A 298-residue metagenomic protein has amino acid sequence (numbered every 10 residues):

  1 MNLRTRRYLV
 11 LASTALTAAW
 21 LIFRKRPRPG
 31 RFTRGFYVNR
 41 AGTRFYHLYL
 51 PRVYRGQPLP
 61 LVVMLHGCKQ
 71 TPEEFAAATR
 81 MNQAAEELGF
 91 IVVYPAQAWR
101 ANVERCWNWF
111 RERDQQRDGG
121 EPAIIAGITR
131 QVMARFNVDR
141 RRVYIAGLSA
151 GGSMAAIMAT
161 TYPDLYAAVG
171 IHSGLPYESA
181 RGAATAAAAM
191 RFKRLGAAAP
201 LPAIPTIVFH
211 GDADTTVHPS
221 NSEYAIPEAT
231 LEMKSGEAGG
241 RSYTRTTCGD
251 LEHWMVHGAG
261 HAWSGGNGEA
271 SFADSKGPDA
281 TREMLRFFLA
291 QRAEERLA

Functional and structural regions predicted by a protein language model:
M1-L61, E73-E87, I91, R117-G120 (+8 more regions): A domain-start/cap signature at the N-terminus of enzymes
M64-G67, Y94, V208, M255: Structural cue for short, hydrophobic secondary-structure segments
G67-T71, A259: Active-site glycine-rich loops that stabilize anionic/oxyanionic intermediates across multiple enzyme folds
A96-G120: Cap/lid segment of the alpha/beta-hydrolase catalytic domain
R113-F136, I157: Alpha/beta-hydrolase active-site loop
L165-P176: A conserved short beta-strand
V208-H210, D214: Short beta-strand/loop motif that positions the catalytic acidic residue of the alpha/beta-hydrolase fold
T216-N221, S264: Conserved alpha/beta-hydrolase "acid-adjacent" motif
